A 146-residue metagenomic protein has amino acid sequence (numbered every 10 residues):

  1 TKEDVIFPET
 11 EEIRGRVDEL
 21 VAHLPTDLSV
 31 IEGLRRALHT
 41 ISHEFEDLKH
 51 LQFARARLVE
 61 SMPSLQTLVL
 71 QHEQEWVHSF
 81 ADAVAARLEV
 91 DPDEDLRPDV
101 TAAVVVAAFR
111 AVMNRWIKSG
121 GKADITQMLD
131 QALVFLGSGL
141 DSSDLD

Functional and structural regions predicted by a protein language model:
T1-P8: HTH DNA-binding helix-turn interface
E9, I13, H72-W76, F80 (+1 more regions): Hydrophobic/aromatic residues within well-ordered alpha-helical segments
I13, V17, I41, F80 (+2 more regions): Hydrophobic recognition helices of helix-based DNA-binding modules
G15-R55, S61: Hydrophobic alpha-helical connector segments
V30, L65, E94-P98, G121-I125: Residue-level recognition of alpha-helical structural elements
E32-R36, V100-A107, Q127, Q131: Amphipathic alpha-helical interaction segments
P63-E89, L96-A103, A111: Amphipathic alpha-helical packing segments from all-alpha helical-bundle domains
D82, A86, R115-D146: C-terminal peripheral helix-coil segments that are non-catalytic and often amphipathic
